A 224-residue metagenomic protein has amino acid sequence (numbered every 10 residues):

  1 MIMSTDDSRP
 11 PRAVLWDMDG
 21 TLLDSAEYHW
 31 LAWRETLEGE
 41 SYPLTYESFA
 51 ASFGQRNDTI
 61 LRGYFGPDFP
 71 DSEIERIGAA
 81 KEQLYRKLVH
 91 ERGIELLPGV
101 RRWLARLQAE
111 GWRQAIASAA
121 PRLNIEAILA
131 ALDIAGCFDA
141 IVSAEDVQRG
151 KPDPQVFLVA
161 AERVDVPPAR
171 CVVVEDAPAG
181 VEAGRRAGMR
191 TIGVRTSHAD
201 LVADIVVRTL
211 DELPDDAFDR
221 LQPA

Functional and structural regions predicted by a protein language model:
I2-A13, A105-Q108, P121-A224: Asp-based, Mg2+/Mn2+-dependent phosphohydrolase catalytic module
D7-R101, A105-W112: N-terminal helical cap/lid subdomain that shapes the substrate entry/recognition surface in HAD-like hydrolases
T21, S118-A120: Conserved phosphate-coupling serine/threonine residues in phosphotransfer and NTP-handling enzymes
D24, I94, I116, Q148 (+1 more regions): Residue-level marker of alpha-helix boundaries and capping positions
E27, S118, A127: Conserved catalytic-core motifs of eukaryotic protein kinase domains, centered on the activation segment
E38, L88-H90, I116-S118, A179-R185: Short linear motifs at secondary-structure transitions and domain/linker junctions
A115-I116, G193: Hydrophobic beta-strand core positions in alpha/beta domains
